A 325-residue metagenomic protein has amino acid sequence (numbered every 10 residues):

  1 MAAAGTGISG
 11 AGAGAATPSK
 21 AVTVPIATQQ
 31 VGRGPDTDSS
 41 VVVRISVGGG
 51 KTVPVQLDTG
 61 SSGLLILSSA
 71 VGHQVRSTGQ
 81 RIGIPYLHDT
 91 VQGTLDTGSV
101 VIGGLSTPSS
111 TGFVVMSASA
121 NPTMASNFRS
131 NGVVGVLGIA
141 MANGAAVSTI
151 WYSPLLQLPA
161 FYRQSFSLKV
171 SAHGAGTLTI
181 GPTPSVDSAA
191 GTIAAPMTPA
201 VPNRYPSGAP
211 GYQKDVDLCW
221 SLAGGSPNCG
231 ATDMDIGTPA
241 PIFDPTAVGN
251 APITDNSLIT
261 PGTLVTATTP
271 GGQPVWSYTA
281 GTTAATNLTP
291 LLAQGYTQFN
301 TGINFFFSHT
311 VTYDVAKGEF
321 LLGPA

Functional and structural regions predicted by a protein language model:
M1-A15: Secretory targeting and sorting signals
G12-V24: Low-complexity, acidic Ser/Thr/Pro-rich repeat tracts that form intrinsically disordered stalk/linker regions of very
A21-S40, G48-A194, G249-G271, A285-F299: Non-catalytic N-lobe/flap surface of aspartyl protease domains
I26-K51, P206-L222, K317-P324: Short, contiguous, well-ordered secondary-structure segments
V43, V55, G98, V216-L218 (+1 more regions): Residue-level detector of beta-strand structural context in well-folded domains
I180, S185-P270: Flexible, glycine-rich surface segments
G271-A325: Aspartic protease catalytic domain
